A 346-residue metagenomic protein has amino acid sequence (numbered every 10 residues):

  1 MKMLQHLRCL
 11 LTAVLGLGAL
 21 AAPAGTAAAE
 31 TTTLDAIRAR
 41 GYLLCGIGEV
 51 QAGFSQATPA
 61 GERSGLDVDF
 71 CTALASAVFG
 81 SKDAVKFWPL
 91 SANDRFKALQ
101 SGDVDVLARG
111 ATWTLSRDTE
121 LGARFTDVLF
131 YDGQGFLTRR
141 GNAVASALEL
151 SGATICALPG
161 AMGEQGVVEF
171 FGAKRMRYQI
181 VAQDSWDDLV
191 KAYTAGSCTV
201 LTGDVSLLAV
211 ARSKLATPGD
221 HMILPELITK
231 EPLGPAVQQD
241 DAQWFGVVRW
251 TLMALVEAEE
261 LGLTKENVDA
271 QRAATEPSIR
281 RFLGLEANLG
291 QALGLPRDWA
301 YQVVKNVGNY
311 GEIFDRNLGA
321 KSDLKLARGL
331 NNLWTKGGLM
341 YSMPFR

Functional and structural regions predicted by a protein language model:
M1-V14: Bacterial N-terminal signal peptides that target proteins for export
L17-T26: C-terminal segment of classical bacterial N-terminal signal peptides
A29-R109, L293-L295, Y310, L333 (+1 more regions): Extracytoplasmic small-molecule ligand-binding "clamshell" domains of the periplasmic binding protein/Venus flytrap
R38-A39, A75-G80, Q100-V104, G141 (+6 more regions): Sec-exported extracytoplasmic/periplasmic mature domains
L44-G53, R63-V78, T112, D132-D184 (+1 more regions): Bilobed "Venus flytrap"/periplasmic-binding protein-like clamshell domains and structurally analogous long
V68-T72, S76-V78, G141-V144, L148-E149 (+4 more regions): Extended ligand-binding regions for polar small-molecule ligands
T72, S76, G80, A84-E149 (+2 more regions): Acidic, polar ligand-binding/catalytic clefts
L285-R346: C-terminal functional modules
